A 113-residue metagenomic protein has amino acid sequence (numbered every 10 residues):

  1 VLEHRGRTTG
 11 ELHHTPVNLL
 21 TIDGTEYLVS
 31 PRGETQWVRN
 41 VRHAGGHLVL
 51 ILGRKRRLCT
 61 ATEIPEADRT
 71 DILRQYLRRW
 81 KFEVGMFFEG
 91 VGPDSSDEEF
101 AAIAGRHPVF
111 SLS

Functional and structural regions predicted by a protein language model:
V1-P31: Short beta-strand segments
T25, R32-V109: Short, structured beta-strand-loop surface elements
S111-S113: Short, well-ordered beta-strand micro-motif
